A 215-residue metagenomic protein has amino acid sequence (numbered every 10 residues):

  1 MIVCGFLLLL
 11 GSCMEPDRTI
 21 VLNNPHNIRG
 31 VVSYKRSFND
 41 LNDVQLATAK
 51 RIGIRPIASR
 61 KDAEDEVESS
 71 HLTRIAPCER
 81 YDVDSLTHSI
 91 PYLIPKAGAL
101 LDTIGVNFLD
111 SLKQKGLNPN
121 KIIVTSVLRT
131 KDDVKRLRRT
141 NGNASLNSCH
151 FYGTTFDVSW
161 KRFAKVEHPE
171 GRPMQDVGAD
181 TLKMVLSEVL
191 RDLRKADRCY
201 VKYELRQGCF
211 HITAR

Functional and structural regions predicted by a protein language model:
L10-S12: C-terminal motif of bacterial Sec signal peptides marking the signal peptidase cleavage site
M14-K113, L205: Extracytoplasmic cell-surface/polysaccharide-interacting catalytic and binding patches
V83-P95, I122-V124, H168-D180, T213-A214: Second-shell loop/turn segments in exported
L93-L100, I104, N118, D133 (+1 more regions): Stable alpha-helical elements in mature extracytoplasmic
L100-K115, T140-N143, K161, E188-A196: Structured segments of extracytoplasmic/periplasmic soluble domains in secreted or envelope-associated proteins
L117-V134: Acidic helix-start/capping segments at beta-turn-to-alpha-helix junctions
K131-L146: Charged, often glycine-rich, active-site loop that binds/positions anionic groups
N147-R215: Catalytic cores and adjacent binding grooves of peptidoglycan-active enzymes
